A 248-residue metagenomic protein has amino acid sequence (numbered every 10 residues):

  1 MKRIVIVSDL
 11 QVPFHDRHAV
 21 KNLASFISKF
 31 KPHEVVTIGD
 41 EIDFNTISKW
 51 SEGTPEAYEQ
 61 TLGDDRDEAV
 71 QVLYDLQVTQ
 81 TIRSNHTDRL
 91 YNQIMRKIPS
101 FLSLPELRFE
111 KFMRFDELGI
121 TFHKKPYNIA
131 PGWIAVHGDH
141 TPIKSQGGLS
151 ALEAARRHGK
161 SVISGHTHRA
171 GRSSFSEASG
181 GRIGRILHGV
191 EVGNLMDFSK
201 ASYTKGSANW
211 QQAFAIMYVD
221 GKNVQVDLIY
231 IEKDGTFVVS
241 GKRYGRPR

Functional and structural regions predicted by a protein language model:
M1-V5, Y127-I134: Beta-strand-turn-beta hairpins that frame and shape the catalytic cleft of phosphate-ester-processing enzymes
K2-R3, V7-D116: Core catalytic region of metal-dependent phosphoesterases/phosphodiesterases, especially metallo-beta-lactamase-like
I6, K29-F30, Q225-P247: Polar, enzyme-active/binding microenvironments
R17-H18, E117-I120, I143-Q146: Short gly/ser/thr-rich secondary-structure transition/capping motifs
K21-A24, Q71, T121-K124, G147-A151: A generic local structural motif
T81-H86, F122-K125, D227-I231: Acidic carboxylate-rich catalytic motifs and surrounding loops in phosphoryl-/glycosyl-chemistry enzymes
F112-G132: Short acidic low-complexity segments
G132, V136-I229: Conserved beta-sheet core of the metallophosphoesterase superfamily
